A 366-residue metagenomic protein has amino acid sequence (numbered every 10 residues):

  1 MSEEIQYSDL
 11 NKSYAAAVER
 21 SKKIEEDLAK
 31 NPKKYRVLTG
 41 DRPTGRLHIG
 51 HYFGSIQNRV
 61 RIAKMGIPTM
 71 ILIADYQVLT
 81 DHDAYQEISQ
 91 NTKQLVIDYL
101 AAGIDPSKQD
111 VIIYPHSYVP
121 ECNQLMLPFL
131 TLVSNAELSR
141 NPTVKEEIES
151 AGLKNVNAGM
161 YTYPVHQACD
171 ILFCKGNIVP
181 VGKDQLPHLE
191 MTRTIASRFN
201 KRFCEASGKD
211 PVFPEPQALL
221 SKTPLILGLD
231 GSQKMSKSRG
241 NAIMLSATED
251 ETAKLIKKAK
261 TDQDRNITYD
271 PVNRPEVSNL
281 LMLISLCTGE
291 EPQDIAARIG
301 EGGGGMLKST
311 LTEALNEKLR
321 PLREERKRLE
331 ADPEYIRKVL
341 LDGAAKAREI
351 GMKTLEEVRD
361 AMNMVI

Functional and structural regions predicted by a protein language model:
S2-L38, P43-A168, K327: N-terminal Rossmann-like or analogous alpha/beta NTP/dinucleotide-binding catalytic cores that position adenine
A29, K34, T39, G159 (+6 more regions): Hydrophobic alpha-helical segments and their boundary regions
L47-I56, I62, P68-M70, A74-D75 (+7 more regions): Structured ligand/cofactor/substrate-binding pocket environments in proteins
I49-H51, D81, P106, E121 (+16 more regions): Generic structural "secondary-structure junction" signal
I67-P68, N135-S139, F173-P180, S285-I295 (+1 more regions): Short helix-capping/linker segments at secondary-structure and domain boundaries
K108-Q109, L138, C174, R265 (+1 more regions): Secondary-structure boundary/capping residues
P187, R193-I366: Conserved nucleotide- and phosphate/pyrophosphate-binding catalytic cores in adenylate/nucleotidyl-handling enzymes
